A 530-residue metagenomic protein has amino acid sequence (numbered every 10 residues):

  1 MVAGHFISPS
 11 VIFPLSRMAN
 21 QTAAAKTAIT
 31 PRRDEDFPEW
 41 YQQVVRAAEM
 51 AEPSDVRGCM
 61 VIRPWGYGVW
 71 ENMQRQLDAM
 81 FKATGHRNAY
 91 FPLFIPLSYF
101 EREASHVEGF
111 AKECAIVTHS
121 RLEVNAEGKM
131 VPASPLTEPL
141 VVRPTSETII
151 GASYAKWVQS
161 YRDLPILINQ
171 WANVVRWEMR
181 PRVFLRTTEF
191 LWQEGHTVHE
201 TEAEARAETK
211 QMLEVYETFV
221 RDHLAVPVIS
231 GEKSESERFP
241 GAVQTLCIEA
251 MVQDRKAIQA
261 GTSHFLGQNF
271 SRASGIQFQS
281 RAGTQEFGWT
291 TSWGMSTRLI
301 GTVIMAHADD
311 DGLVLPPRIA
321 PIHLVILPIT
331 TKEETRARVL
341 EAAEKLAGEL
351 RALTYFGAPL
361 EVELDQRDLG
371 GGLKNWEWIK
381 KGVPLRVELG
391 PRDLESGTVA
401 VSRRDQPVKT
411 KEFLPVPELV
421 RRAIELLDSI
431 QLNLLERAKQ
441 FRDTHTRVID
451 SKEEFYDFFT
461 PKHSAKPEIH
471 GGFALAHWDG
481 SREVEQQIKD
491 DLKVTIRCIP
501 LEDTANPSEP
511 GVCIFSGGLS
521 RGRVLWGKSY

Functional and structural regions predicted by a protein language model:
M1-V2, R281: Intrinsically disordered, low-complexity segments enriched in small/polar residues
V2-A3, V11: Acidic, Ala/Val/Gly-enriched low-complexity intrinsically disordered segments
I12-Y530: NTP/phosphate- and nucleic-acid-binding module
